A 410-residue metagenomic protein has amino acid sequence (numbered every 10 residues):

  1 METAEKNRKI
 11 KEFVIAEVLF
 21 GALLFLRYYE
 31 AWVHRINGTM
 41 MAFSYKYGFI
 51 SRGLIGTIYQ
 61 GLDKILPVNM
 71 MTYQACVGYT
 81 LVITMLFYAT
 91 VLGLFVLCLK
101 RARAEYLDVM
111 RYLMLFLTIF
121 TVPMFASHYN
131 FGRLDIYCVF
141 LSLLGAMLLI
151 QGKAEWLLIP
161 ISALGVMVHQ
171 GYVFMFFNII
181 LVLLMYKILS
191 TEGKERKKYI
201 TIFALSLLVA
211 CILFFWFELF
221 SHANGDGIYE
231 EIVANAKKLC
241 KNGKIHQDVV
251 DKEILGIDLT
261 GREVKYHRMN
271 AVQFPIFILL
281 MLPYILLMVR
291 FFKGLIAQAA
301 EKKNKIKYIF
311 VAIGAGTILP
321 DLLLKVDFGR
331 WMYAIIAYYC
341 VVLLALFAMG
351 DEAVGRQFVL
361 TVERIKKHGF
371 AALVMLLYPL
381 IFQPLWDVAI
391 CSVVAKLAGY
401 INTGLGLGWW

Functional and structural regions predicted by a protein language model:
G21-W32, T57, Y199-M288: Membrane-lumen/periplasm interface segments of specific transmembrane helices in polyprenyl phosphate-linked
L23-M40, K46-I58, M70, H169 (+2 more regions): Extracytoplasmic catalytic/substrate-binding loops of multi-pass membrane glycan-assembly enzymes
G48-G53, M110-L148, V168, L324-L343 (+1 more regions): Membrane-interface micro-motifs in multi-pass membrane enzymes
L81-R111, L144, L148, V289: Transmembrane-helix motifs of polytopic, lipid-linked glycan transferases
P123-D135, I285-G350: Membrane-water interface signatures at transmembrane helix termini and the short loops that connect adjacent helices
L143-W156, L189-S190: Membrane-interface transmembrane helices that cradle and orient dolichyl/undecaprenyl
W156-L181: Membrane-interface alpha helices of multi-pass inner-membrane proteins
F176-L207: Perimembrane helix-loop-helix junctions
